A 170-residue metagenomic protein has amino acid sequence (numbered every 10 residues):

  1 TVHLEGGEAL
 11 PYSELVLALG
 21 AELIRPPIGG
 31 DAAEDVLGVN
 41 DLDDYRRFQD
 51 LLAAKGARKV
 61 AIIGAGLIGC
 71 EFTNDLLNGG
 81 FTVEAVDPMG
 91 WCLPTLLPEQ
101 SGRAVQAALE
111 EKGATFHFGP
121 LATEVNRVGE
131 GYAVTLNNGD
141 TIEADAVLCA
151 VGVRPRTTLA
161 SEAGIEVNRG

Functional and structural regions predicted by a protein language model:
T1-H3, L10, N78-G170: A Rossmann-like FAD-binding core segment of flavoenzymes
T1-K59, T135-T141, L148-A150, P155 (+2 more regions): FAD-binding core/adjacent interface of flavoenzyme oxidoreductases
G38, I62-I63, A85: Hydrophobic Val/Ile/Leu positions in short beta-strands of Rossmann-like dinucleotide-binding domains
K55-I63, V125-R127: Noncatalytic linker/hinge segments flanking ATPase motor cores
G66: Glycine-rich NAD(P) Rossmann-fold beta1-alpha1 loop
G69-C70: N-terminal Rossmann-fold NAD(P) dinucleotide-binding loop
